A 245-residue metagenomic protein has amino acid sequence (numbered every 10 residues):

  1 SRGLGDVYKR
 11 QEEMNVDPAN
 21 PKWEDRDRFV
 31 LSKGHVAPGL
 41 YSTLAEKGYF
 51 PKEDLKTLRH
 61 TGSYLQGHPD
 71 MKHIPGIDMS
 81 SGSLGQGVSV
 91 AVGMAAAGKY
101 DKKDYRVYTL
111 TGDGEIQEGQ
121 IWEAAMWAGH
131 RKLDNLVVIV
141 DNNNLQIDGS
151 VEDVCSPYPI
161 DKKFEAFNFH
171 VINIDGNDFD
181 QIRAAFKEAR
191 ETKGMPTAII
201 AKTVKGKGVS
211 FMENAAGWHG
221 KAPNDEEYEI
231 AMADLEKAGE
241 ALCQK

Functional and structural regions predicted by a protein language model:
S1-Y8: Short, small-residue-biased leader/transition segments that mark boundaries at the very start of proteins
R2, H35, N177-Q181: Short beta->alpha linker loops
G5, L40, I199: A residue-level signal for conserved active-site and pocket-lining positions in enzyme catalytic cores
K9, E13-D54: Acidic/His- and Gly-rich active-site-bordering loop/insert found across diverse amide/peptide-bond hydrolases
K9-A19, K52-H73, D104: Acidic-glycine-rich active-site phosphate/pyrophosphate-binding loop
N15-R28, D70-K245: Glycine-rich ThDP/TPP pyrophosphate-binding loop and its adjacent helix/strand module within ThDP-dependent enzymes
K33, L44-G48, R59-P69, V88 (+1 more regions): Generic hydrophobic/packing signal
